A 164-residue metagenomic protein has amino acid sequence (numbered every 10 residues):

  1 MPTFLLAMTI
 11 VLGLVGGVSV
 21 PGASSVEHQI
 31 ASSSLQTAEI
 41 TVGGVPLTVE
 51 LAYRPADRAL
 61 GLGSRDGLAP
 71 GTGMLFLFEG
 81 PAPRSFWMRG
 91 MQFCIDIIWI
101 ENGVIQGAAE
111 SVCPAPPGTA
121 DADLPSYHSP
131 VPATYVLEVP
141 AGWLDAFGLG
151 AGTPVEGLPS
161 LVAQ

Functional and structural regions predicted by a protein language model:
L5-G17: Bacterial N-terminal signal peptides
S19-P21: Sec-dependent signal peptide cleavage junction
S24-Q164: Compact, glycine-rich, soluble single-domain proteins
